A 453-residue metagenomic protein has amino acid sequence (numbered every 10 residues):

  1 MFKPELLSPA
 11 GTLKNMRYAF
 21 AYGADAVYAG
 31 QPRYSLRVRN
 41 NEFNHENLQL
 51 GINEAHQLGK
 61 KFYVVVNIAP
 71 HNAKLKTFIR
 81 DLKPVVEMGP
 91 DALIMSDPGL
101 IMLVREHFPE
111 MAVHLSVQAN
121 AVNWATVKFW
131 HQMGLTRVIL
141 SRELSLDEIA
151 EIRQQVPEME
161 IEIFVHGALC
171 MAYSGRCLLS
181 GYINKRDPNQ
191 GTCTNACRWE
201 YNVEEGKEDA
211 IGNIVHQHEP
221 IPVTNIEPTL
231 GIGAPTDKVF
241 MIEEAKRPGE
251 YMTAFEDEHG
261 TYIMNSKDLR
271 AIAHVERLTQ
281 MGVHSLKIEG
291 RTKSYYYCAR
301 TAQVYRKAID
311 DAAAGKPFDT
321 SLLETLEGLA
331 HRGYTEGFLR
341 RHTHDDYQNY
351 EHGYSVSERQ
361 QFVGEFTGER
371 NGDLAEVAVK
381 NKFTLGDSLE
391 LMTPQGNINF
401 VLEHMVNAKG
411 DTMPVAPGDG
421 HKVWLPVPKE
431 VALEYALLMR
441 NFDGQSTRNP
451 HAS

Functional and structural regions predicted by a protein language model:
M1-A21, A26-R33, I52, L58-I68 (+5 more regions): Surface-exposed amphipathic alpha-helical tracts and adjacent flexible/coil segments at the periphery of soluble enzymes
R37-E54: Glycine-rich, positively charged N-terminal anion/phosphate-binding segment
N40-H45, A73-D81: Glycine-rich loop at the start of a catalytic domain that most often binds anionic cofactors/ligands
G99-L100: Alpha-helix capping/helix-boundary segments
F108: Conserved phosphotransfer cores of two-component systems
N123-A125: Conserved nucleotide-cofactor-binding alpha/beta core module
